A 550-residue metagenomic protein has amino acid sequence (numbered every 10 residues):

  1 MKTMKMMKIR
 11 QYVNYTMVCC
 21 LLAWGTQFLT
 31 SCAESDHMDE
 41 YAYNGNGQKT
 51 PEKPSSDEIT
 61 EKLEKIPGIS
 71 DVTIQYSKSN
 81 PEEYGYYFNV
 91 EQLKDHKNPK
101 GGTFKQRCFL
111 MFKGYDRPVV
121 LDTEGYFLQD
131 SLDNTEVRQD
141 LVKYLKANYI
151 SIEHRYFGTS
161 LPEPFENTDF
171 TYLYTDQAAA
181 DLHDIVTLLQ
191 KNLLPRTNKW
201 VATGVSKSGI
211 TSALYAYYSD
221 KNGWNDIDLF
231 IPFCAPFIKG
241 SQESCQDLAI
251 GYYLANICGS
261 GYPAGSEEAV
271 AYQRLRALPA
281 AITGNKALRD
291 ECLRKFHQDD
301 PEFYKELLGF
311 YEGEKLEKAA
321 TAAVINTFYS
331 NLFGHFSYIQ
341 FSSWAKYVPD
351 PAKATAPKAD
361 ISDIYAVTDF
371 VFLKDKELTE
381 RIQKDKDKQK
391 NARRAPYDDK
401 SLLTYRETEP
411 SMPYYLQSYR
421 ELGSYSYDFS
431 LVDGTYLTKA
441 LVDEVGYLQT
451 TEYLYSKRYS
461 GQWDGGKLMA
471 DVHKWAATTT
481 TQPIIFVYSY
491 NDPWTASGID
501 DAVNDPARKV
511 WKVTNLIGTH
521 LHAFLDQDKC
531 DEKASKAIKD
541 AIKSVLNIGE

Functional and structural regions predicted by a protein language model:
N14, R294-G466: Alpha/beta-hydrolase fold active-site neighborhood
Q27-S31: C-terminal motif of bacterial Sec signal peptides marking the signal peptidase cleavage site
D36-N148, W200, D528-E550: Catalytic-loop region of hydrolases
H96-D176, R458, Q462-P483, Y490-P493 (+1 more regions): N-terminal cap/lid subdomain of alpha/beta-hydrolase-fold enzymes
F170-K191: Alpha/beta-hydrolase active-site loop
P195-S206: Alpha/beta-hydrolase fold nucleophile elbow
K207-K221: Short glycine-enriched nucleophile-adjacent loop and the immediately C-terminal alpha-helix near the catalytic center
N222-D300, N326-H335: A catalytic-pocket lid/entrance helix-loop region that shapes and gates access to the active site across common
